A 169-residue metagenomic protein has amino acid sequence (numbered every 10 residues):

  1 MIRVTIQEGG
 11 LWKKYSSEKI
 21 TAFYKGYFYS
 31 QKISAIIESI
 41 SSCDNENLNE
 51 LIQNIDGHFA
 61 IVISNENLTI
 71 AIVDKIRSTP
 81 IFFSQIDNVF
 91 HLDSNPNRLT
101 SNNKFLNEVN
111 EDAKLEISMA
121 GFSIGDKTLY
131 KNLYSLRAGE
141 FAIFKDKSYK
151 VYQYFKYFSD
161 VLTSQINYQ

Functional and structural regions predicted by a protein language model:
M1-Q169: Cysteine-centered catalytic environments shared across enzyme families
